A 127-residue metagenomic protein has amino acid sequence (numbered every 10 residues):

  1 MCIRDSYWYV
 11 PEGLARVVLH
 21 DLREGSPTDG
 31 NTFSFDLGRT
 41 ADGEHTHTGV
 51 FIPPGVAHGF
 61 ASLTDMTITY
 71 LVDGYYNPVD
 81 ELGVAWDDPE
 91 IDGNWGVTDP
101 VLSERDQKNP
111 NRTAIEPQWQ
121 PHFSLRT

Functional and structural regions predicted by a protein language model:
M1-T46, Y70, G74-T127: Non-catalytic, conserved peripheral segments adjacent to functional cores
L37-T64: Conserved metal-binding segment of the jelly-roll/cupin
